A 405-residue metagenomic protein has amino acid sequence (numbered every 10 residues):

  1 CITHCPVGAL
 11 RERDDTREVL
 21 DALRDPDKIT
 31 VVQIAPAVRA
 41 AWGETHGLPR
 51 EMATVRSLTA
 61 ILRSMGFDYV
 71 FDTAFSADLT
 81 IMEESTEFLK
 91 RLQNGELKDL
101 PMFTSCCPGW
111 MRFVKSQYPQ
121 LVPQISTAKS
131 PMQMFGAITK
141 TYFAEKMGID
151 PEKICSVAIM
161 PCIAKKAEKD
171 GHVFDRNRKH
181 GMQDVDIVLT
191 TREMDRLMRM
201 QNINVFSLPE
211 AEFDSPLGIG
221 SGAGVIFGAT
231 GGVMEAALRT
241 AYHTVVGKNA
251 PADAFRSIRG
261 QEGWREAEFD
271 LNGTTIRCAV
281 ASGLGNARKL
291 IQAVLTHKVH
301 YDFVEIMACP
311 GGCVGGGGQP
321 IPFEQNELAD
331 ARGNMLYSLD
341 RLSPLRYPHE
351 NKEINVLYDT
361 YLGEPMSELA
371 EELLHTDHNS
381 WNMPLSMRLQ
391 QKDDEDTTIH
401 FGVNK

Functional and structural regions predicted by a protein language model:
C1-G8, A308: Cysteine-centered iron-sulfur cluster-binding motifs in ferredoxin-type domains/subunits of redox enzymes
R11-K405: Iron-sulfur-associated redox domains of electron-transfer enzymes in respiratory and anaerobic energy metabolism
